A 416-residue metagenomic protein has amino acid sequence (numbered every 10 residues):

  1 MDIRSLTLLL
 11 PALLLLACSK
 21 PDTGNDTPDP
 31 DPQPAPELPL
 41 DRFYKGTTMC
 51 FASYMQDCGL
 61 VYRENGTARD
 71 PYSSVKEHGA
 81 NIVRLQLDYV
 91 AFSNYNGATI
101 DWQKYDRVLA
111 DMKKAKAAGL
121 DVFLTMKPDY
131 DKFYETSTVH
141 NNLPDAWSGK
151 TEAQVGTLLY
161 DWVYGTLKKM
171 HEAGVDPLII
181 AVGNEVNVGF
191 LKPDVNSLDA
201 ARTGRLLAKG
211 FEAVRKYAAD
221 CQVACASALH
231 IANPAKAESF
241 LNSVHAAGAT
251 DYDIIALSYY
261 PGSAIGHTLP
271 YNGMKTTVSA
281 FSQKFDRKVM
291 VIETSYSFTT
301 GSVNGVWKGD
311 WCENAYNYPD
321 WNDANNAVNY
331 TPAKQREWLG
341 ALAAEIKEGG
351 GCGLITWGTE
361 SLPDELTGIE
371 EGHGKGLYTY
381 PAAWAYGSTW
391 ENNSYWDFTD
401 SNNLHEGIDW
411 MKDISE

Functional and structural regions predicted by a protein language model:
M1-L9, L13-E37: Bacterial Sec-dependent N-terminal signal peptides
P34-V75: Boundary/entry segment of secreted carbohydrate-active catalytic domains
Y44-M49, V83-L85, V122-P128, L178-V182 (+4 more regions): Hydrophobic faces of well-ordered beta-strands that scaffold small-molecule active sites in alpha/beta enzyme cores
Y54-G66, V90-D106, D131-F133, N187-F190 (+4 more regions): Acidic-and-aromatic substrate-binding clefts and catalytic sites of carbohydrate-active enzymes
G59-K76, L159-K169, P234-A246, R336-L342: Short, acidic/polar
L60-R63, A280, G301-G309, Y316 (+3 more regions): Aromatic-rich peripheral "rim/lid" segments of glycoside hydrolase catalytic domains that contact and position glycan
S74-Q222, A228-H230: Substrate-binding cleft and catalytic face of glycoside hydrolase catalytic domains, especially the flexible beta-alpha
M170, D176-L178, N184, C225-S227 (+2 more regions): Aromatic- and acid-rich polysaccharide-binding/catalytic face of secreted or lumenal carbohydrate-active enzymes
